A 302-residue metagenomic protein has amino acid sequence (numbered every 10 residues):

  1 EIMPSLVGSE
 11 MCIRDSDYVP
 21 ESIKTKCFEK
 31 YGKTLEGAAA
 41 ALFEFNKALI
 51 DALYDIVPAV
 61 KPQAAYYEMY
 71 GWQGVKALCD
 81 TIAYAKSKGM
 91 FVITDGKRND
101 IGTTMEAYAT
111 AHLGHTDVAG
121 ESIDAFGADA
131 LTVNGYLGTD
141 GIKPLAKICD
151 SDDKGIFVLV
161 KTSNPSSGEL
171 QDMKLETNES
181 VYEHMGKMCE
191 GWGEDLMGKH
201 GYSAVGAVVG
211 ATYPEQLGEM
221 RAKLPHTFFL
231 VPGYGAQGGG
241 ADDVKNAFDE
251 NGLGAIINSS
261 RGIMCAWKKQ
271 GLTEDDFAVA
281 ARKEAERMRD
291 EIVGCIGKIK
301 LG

Functional and structural regions predicted by a protein language model:
E1-G8, I13: Single conserved hydrophobic/aromatic residue that forms the stacking wall/gate of nucleotide- or nucleobase-binding
E10, V60, D95, L131 (+2 more regions): Conserved, mostly hydrophobic/aromatic
S22-K47, N99, D172-E179: Active-site mouth loops of central-metabolism enzymes
I50-V57, I82-S87, A146-D152, R221-L224 (+1 more regions): Acidic (Asp/Glu)-rich catalytic clusters
I56-P58, P62-A119, D124, Y213-Q216: N-terminal active-site wall of soluble small-molecule enzyme domains
D100-V205: Conserved anion-binding
A207, A211-N258, G262-A266: A C-terminal functional module that forms or caps the active site or interfaces directly with catalytic machinery
V244-E250, C265-L301: C-terminal helical cap(s) of enzyme catalytic domains, especially alpha/beta-barrels
